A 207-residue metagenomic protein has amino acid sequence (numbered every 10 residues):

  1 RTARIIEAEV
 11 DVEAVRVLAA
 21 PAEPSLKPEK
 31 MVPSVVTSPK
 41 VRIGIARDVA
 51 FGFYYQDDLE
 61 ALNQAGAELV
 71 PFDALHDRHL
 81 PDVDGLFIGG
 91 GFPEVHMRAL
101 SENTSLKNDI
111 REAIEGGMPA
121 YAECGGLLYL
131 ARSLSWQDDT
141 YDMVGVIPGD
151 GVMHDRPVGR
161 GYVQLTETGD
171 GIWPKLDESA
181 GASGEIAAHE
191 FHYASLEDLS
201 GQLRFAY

Functional and structural regions predicted by a protein language model:
R1-T2, D84-I88, G161: Short, surface-exposed amphipathic charged segments that create phosphate/polyanion-binding patches used for binding
R1-V35: Internal gly/pro-rich beta-alpha loop/helix module that stabilizes soluble enzyme cofactors or their anionic handles
E23-V32, V70-H76, Y129-R132, T166-D177: Glycine-rich, charged/polar anion/phosphate-binding loops that engage phosphate groups from diverse ligands
S34-P39, F51-V70, P81, M153-Y207: C-terminal and late-domain segments of enzyme folds
P39-N103, N108-A113: Phosphate-binding active sites in nucleotide-utilizing proteins
I43, V144, F191: A residue-level signal for conserved active-site and pocket-lining positions in enzyme catalytic cores
A46-D48, G89-G91, R132, G149 (+1 more regions): Fold-independent oxyanion-binding glycine-rich loops and adjacent beta-strand/coil segments at enzyme active sites
P93-I172: Cysteine-nucleophile active-site neighborhood
